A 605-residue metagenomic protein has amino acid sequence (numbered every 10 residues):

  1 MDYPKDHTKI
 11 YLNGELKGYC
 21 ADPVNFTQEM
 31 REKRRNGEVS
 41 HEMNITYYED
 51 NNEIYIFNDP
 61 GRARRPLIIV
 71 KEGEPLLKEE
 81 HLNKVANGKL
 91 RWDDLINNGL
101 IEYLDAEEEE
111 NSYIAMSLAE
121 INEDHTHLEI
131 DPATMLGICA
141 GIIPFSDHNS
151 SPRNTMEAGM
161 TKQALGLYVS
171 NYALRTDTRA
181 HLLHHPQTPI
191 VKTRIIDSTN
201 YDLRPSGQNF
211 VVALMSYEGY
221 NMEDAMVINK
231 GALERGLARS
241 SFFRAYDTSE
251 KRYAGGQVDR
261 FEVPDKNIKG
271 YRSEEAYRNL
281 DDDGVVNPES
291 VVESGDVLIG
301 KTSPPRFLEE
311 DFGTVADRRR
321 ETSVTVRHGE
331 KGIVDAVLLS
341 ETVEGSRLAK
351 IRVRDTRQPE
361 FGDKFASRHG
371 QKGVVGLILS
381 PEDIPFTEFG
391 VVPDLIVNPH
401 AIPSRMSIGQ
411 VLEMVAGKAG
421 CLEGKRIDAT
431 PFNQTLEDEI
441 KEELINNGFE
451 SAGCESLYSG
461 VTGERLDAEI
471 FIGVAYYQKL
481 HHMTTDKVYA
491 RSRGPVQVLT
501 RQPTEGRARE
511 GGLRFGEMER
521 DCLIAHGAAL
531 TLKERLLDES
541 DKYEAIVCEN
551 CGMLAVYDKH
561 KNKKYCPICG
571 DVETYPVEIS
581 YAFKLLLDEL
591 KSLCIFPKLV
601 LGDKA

Functional and structural regions predicted by a protein language model:
M1-A605: Conduit-forming functional cores of very large proteins
